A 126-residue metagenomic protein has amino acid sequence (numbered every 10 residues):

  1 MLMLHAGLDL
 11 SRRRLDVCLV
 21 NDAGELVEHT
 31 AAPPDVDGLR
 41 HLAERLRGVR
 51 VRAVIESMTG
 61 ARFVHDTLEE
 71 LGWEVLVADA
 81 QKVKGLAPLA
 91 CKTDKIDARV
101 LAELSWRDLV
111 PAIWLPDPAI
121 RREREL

Functional and structural regions predicted by a protein language model:
M1-L126: Phosphate- and other anionic-substrate recognition elements at nucleic-acid/protein interfaces
